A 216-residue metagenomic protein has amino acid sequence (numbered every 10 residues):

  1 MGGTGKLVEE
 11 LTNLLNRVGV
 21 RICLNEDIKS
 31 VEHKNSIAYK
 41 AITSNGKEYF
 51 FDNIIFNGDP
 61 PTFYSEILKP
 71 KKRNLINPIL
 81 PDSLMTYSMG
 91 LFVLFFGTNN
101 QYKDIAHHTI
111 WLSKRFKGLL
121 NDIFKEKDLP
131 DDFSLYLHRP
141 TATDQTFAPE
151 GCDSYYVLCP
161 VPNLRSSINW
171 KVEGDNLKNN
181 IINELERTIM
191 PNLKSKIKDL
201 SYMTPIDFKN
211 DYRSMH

Functional and structural regions predicted by a protein language model:
M1-Y39: Helical element adjacent to the flavin cofactor pocket in flavoenzyme catalytic cores
D27-P149: Mid-domain catalytic core of redox enzymes that form a hydrophobic substrate pocket/lid adjacent to a catalytic redox
N35-I37, K69, I168-K171, M203-H216: Short glycine/threonine-rich loop-to-helix capping motif typified by GTGT followed within a few residues by an Asp-Pro
P61-E66, P149-N180: Conserved FAD/dinucleotide-binding core of flavoprotein oxidoreductases
P130-Y136, P191-H216: A glycine-rich dinucleotide-binding beta-alpha-beta segment and adjacent secondary-structure elements that constitute
